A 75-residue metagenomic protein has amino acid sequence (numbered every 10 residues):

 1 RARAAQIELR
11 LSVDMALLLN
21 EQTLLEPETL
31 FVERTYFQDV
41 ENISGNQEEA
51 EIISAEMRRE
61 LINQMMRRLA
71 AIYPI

Functional and structural regions predicted by a protein language model:
R1-T29, T35-E51: Surface-exposed short loop/turn segments
E33-R34, A70: Generic intrinsically disordered, low-complexity segments enriched for polar/acidic and small residues
Q47-I75: C-terminal/domain-edge helix-coil "capping" segments
